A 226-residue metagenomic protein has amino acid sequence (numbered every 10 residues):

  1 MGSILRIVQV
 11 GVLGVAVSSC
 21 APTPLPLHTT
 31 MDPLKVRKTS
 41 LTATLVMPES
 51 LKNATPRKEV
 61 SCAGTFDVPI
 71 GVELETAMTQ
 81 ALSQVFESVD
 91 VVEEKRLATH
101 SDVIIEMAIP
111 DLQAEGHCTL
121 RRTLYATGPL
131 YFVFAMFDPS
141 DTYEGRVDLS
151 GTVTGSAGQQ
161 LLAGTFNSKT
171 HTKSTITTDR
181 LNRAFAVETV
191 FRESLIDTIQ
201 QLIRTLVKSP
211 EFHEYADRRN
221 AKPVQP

Functional and structural regions predicted by a protein language model:
M1-C20: Sec-dependent bacterial lipoprotein signal peptides
G11-A16, A43, G145, G151 (+1 more regions): Small side chains
C20-F86, K95, S101, N167 (+2 more regions): A structural "domain/chain start" motif
A21-L25, L97-L161, F185: Surface-exposed short loop/turn segments
P48-K52, A108-E115, R121, F166-K173: Generic short beta-strand segments
V60-I70, F134-D148, T154-R204: Short secondary-structure boundary motifs at beta->alpha junctions and helix caps
V89-V91: Generic structural signal for residues in well-ordered beta-strands
